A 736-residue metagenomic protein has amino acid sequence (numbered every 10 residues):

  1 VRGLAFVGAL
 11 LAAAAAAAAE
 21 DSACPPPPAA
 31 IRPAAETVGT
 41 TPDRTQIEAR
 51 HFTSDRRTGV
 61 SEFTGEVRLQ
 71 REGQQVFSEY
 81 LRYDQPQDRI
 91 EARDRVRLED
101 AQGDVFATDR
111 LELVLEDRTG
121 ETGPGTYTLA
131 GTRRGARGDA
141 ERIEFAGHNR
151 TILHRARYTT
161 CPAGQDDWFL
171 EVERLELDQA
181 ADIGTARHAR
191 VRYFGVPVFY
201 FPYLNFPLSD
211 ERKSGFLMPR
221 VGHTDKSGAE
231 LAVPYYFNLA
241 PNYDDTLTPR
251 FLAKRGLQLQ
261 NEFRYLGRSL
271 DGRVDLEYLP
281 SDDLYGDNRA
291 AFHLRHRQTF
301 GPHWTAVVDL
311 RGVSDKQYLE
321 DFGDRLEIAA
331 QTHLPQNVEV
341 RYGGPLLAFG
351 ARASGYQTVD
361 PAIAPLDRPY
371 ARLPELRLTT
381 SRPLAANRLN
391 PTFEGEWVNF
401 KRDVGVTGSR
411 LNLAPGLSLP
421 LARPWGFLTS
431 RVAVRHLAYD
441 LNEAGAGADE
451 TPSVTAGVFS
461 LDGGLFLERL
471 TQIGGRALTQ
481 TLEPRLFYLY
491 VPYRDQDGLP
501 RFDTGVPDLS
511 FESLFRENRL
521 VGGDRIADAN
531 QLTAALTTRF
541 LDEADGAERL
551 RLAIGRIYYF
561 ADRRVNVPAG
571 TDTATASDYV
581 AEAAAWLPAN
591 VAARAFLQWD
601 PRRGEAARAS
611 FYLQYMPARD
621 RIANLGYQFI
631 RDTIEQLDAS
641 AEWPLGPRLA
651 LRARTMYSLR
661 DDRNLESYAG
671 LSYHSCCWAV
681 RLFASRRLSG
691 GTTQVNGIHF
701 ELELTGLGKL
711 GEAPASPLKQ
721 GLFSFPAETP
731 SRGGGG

Functional and structural regions predicted by a protein language model:
R2-A15: Bacterial N-terminal signal peptides
G3, A18-A35, R157, D309 (+2 more regions): N-terminal targeting/secretion presequences
A5-F6, P26, P42, F201: N-terminal functional modules and adjacent low-complexity/disordered segments of proteins
L11, A35-E36, D88, P507 (+1 more regions): Short linear sequence elements within intrinsically disordered, low-complexity coil regions
L11-A12, A49-H51, L465-L467: Short, Lys/Arg-rich amphipathic segments at extreme N-termini
A12-A19, L437, V491: Hydrophobic alpha-helical elements and their junctions with loops/disorder across both membrane and soluble proteins
A19-G147, V233, F237-L239, Y265 (+3 more regions): Post-signal-peptide, soluble extracytosolic/periplasmic N-terminal scaffold domains of envelope/secretory systems
D104-E121, G125-T159, A163-R174, D178-G736: Outer-membrane beta-barrel proteins and related beta-barrel translocases across Gram-negative bacteria
